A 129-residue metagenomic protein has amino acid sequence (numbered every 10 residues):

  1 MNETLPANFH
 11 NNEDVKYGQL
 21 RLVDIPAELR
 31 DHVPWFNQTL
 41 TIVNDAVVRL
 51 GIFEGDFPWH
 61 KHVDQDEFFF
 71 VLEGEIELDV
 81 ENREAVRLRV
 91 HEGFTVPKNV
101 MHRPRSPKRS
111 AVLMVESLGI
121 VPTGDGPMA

Functional and structural regions predicted by a protein language model:
M1-R49, M128-A129: A short, N-terminal "cap"/entry segment at the start of jelly-roll beta-barrel domains of the cupin/DSBH fold
V33-P34, V47-V63: Conserved short histidine dyad/triad with adjacent acidic residue
N44, L72-E73, R89-V90, K108 (+1 more regions): A cytosolic small-molecule/anion-sensing beta-strand core signal
V47, D56, F68, E75-E77 (+3 more regions): Structural motif
L50, A85-R87, M101-R103: Well-ordered beta-strand positions in beta-sheet-rich domains
I52-F53, H62-E81, V115: Short, conserved beta-strand element in jelly-roll/cupin
N82-K98: Short acidic-glycine-tyrosine-enriched beta hairpin
K98-G126: Ligand-binding loop in jelly-roll beta-barrel domains
